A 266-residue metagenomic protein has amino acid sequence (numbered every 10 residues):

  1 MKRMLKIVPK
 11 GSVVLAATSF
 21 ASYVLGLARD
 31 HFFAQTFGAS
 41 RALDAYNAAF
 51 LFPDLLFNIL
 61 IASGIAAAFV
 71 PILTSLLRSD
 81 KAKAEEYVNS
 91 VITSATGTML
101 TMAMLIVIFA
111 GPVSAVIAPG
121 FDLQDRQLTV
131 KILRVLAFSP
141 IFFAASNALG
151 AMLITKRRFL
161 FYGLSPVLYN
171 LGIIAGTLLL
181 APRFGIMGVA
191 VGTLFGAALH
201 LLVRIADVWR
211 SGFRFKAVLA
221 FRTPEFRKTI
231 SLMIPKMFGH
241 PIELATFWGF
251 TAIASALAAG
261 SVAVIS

Functional and structural regions predicted by a protein language model:
M1-S266: Membrane-embedded alpha-helical bundles of multi-pass transporters/translocases, especially carrier/permease families
